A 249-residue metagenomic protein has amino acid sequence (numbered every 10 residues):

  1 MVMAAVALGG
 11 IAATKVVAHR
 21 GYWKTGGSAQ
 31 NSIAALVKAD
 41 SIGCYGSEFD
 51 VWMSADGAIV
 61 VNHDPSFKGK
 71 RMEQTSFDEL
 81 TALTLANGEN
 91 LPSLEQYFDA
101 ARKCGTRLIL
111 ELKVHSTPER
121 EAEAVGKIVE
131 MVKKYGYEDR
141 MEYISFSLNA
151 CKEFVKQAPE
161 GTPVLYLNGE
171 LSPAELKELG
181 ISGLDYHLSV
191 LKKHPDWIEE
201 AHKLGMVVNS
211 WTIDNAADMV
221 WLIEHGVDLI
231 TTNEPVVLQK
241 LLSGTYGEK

Functional and structural regions predicted by a protein language model:
M3-K249: Phosphate-group recognition and catalysis centered on beta-loop-alpha active-site segments
